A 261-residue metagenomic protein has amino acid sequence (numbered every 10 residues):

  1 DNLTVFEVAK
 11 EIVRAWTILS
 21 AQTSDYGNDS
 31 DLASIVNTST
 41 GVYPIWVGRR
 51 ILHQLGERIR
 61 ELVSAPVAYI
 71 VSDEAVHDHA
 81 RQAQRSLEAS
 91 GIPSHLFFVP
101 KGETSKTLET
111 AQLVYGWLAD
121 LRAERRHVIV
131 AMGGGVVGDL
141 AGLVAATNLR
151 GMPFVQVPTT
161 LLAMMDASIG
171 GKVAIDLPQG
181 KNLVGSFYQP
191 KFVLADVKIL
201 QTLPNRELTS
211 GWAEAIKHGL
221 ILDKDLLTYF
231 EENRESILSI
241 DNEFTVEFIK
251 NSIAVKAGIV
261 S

Functional and structural regions predicted by a protein language model:
D1, H95-F97, V130, V155-V157 (+1 more regions): Hydrophobic/aromatic beta-strand patches that form the interior of the parallel beta-sheet core in alpha/beta enzyme
D1-A33: NTP-dependent small-molecule kinase module
Y26-V128: ATP/NTP phosphate-donor binding region
Y115, A213, E231, K250-A257: Amphipathic, well-packed alpha-helical segments that form the structural scaffold of globular domains
R122-V144, N148-T160: A short, small-residue-rich loop immediately preceding and capping a beta-strand
A146-S236: A glycine/threonine-rich phosphate-anchoring loop and its flanking beta-alpha core in nucleotide/phosphate-binding
I237-S261: Active-site segments that bind and position negatively charged phosphate/pyrophosphate groups
